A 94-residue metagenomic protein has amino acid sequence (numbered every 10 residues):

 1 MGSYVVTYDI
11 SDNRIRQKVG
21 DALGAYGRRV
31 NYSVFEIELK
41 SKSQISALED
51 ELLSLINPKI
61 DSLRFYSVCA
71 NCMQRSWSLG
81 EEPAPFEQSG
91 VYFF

Functional and structural regions predicted by a protein language model:
M1-S43: Extended, hydrophobic alpha-helical segments
D21-G24, E49-S54, S78-G80: Intrinsically disordered, low-complexity boundary segments flanking structured domains
A22-A25, A47, A70, A84: A sequence-composition feature that detects small, non-aromatic residues
N31, I37-S62, C69, R75: Short, intrinsically disordered low-complexity segments
E36, E49-E51, E81-E82, E87: Glutamate identity and glutamate-enriched acidic tracts
I56-F94: C-terminal structural segments of small proteins and small subunits
